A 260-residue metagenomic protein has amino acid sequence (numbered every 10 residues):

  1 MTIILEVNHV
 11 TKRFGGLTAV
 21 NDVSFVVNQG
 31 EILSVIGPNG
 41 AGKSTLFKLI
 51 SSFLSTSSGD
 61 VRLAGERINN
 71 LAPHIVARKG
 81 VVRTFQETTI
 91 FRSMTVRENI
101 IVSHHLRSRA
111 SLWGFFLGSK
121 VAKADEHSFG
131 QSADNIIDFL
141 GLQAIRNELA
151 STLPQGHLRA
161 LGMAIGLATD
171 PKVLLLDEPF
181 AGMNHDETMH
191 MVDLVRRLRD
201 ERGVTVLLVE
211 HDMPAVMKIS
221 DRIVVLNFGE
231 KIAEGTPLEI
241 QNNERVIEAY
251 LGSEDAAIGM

Functional and structural regions predicted by a protein language model:
M1-M260: Glycine-rich phosphate-binding loops of nucleotide-dependent enzymes
